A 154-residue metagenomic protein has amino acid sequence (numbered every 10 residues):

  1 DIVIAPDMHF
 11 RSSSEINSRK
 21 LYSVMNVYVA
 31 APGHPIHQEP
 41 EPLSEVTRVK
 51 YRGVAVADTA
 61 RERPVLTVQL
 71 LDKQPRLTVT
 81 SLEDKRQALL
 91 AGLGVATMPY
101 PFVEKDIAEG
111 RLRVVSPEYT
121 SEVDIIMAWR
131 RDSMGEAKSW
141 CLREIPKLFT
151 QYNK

Functional and structural regions predicted by a protein language model:
D1-S13: Central regulatory/effector-binding core of bacterial HTH transcription factors
P6, M98-P99, A137: Replace "coordinates the UDP/GDP/TDP-sugar" with "coordinates nucleotide-activated sugar donors
R11-L93, M98, F102-E122, R143 (+1 more regions): C-terminal regulatory
V29-H34, D124-E136: A bilobed periplasmic-binding-protein/Venus flytrap-type ligand-binding module shared by bacterial periplasmic
E136, W140-R143: Short, charged alpha-helical segments
